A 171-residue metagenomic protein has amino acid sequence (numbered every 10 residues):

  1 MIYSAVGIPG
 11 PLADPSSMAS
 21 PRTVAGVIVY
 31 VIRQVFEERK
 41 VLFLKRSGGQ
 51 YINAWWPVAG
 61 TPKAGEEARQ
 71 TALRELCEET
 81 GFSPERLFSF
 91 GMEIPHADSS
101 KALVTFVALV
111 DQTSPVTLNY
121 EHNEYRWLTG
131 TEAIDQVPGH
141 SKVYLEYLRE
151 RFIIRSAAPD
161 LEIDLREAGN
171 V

Functional and structural regions predicted by a protein language model:
M1-F36: Acidic, metal-coordinating catalytic segment for phosphate/diphosphate chemistry, firing primarily on the Nudix
P21, A68, V137, S141: Hydrophobic (often cysteine-bearing) scaffold residues that line and stabilize catalytic clefts of nucleotide/cofactor
R22, R33, M92-V116, N123-E132 (+1 more regions): Active-site-adjacent beta-strand/loop module that shapes the phosphate/pyrophosphate-binding cleft
I28-V31, V41-L44, V104-V107: Short, hydrophobic/aromatic-rich beta-strand segments within well-structured domains
E37-E78: Conserved Nudix-box catalytic region and its N-terminal flanking loop in Nudix hydrolases and closely related
Q50-A54, L118-V171: Nudix hydrolase/Nudix homology domain
S83-E93: A short coil-to-beta-strand element that immediately follows conserved catalytic motifs
